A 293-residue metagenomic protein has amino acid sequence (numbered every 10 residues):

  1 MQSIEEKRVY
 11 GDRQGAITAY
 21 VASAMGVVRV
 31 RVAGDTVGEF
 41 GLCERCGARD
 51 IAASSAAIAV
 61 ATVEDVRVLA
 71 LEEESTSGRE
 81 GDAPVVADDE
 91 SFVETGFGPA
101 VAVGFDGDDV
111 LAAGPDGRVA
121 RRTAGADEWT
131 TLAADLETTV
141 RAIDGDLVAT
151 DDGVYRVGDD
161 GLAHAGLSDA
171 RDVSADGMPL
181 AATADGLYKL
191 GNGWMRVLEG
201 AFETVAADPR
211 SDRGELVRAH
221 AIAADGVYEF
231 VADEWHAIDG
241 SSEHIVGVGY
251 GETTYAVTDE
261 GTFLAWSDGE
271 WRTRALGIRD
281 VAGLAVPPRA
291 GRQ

Functional and structural regions predicted by a protein language model:
M1-Q293: Acidic, polar-rich N-terminal leader regions of halophilic archaeal proteins
